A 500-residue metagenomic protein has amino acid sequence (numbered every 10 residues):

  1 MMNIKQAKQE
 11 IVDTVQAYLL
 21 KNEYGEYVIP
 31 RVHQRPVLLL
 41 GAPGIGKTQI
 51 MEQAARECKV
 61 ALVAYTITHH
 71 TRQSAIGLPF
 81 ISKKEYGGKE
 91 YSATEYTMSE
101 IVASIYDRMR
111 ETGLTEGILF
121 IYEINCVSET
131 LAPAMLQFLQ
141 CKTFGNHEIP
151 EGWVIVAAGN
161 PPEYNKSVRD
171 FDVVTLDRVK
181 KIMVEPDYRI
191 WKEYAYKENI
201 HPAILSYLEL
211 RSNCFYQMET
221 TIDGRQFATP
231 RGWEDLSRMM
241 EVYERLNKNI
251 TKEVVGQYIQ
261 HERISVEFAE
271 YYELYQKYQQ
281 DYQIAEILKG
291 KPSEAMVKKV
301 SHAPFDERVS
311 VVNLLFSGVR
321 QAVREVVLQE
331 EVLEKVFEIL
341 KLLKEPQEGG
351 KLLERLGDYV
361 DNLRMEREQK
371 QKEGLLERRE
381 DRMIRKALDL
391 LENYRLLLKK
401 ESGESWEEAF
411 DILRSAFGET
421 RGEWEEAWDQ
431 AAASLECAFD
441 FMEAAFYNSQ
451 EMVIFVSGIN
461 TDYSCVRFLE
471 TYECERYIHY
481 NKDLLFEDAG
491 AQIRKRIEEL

Functional and structural regions predicted by a protein language model:
M1-N213: AAA+ P-loop NTPase catalytic core and its hallmark functional loops
Q9, D13, A17, R56 (+19 more regions): Charged/polar, solvent-exposed surface patches and flexible loops
I11, I101-I105, Y243, W428-A431 (+1 more regions): Generic hydrophobic, helix-prone segments enriched in Leu/Val/Ile
K89, T94, A269-E270, G357 (+1 more regions): Intrinsically disordered, low-complexity segments enriched in small/polar residues
K197-E354: Alpha-helical lid/collar subdomain of P-loop NTPases
S301-L500: Terminal-proximal interaction/regulatory segments of ATP-powered molecular machines
